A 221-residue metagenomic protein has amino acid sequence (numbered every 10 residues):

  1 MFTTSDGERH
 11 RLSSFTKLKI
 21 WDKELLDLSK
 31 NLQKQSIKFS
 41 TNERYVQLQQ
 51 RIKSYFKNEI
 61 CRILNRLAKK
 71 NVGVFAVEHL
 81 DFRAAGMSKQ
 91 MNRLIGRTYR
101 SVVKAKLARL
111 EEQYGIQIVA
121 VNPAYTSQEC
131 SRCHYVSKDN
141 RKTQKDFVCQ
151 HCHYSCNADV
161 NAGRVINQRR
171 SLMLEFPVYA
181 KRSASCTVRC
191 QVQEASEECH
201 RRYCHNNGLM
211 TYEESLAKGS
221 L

Functional and structural regions predicted by a protein language model:
M1-L221: Positively charged, helix-rich recognition surfaces that bind polyanionic ligands
